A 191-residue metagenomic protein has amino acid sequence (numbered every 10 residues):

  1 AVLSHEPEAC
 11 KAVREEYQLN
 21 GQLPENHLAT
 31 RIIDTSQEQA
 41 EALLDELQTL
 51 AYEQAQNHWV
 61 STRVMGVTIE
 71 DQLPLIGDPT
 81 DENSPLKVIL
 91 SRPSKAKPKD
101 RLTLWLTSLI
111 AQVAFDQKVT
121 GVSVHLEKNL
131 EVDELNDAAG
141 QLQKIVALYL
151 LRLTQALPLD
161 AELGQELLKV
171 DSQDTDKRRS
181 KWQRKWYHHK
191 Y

Functional and structural regions predicted by a protein language model:
A1-Y191: Structural signature of nuclease core domains in nucleic-acid processing machines
